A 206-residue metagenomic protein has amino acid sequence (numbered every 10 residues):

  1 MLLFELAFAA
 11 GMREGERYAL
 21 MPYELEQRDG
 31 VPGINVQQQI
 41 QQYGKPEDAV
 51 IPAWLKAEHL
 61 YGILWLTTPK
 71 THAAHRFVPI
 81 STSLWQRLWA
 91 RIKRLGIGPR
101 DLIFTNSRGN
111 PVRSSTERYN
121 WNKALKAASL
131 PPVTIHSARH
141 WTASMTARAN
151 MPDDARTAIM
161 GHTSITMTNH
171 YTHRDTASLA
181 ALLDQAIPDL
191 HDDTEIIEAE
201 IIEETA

Functional and structural regions predicted by a protein language model:
M1, A10, V78, A90-P111 (+1 more regions): Short, basic (Lys/Arg/His-rich) helix/loop patches that form interaction surfaces in the mid-to-C-terminal regions
M1-E14, Y18-L20, R28-V31, W65 (+3 more regions): Basic, Lys/Arg- and aromatic-enriched nucleic-acid-binding interface segment
L3, V36, G44-E47, L88-W89 (+5 more regions): Extended hydrophobic-aromatic, low-complexity segments
A7-V50, D154-A155: Short, charged phosphate-coordinating catalytic segments
L20-Y23, W141, R174: Structural detector for helix-capping/boundary residues
V31-Q39, T134, M145, D154-D175 (+1 more regions): Short functional hotspots where side chains directly engage DNA or cofactors
N35, F77-P79: Generic structural detector for well-ordered beta-strands
I40-H75, T82-L84, S107-R108, T166-N169 (+1 more regions): C-terminal secondary-structure termini that scaffold catalytic or DNA-interacting sites
